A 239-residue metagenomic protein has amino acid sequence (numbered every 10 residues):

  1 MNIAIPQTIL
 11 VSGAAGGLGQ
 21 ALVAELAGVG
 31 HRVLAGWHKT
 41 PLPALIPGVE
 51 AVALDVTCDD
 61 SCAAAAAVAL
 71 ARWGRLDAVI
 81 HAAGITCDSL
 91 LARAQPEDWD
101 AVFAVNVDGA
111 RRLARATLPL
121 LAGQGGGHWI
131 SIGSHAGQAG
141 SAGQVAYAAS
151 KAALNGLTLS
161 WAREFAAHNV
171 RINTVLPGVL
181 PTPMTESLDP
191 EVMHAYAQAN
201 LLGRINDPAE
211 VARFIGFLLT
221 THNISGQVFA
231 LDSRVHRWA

Functional and structural regions predicted by a protein language model:
A15: Conserved glycine-rich cofactor-binding loop
L90-L91, D98-F103, Y196: Substrate-binding pocket helix/loop in short-chain dehydrogenase/reductase
A114, S150, T158: Active-site helix of classical SDR
P119, R163-A167: Alpha-helical segment proximal to the catalytic Tyr-Lys
S134: Residue(s) in the substrate-gating loop at a strand-loop-helix junction that position the organic substrate next
A139, S225-A239: Short C-terminal tail/terminal secondary-structure segment of NAD(P)H-dependent dehydrogenase/reductase domains
R204-L231: C-terminal substrate-recognition "lid" of short-chain dehydrogenase/reductases
